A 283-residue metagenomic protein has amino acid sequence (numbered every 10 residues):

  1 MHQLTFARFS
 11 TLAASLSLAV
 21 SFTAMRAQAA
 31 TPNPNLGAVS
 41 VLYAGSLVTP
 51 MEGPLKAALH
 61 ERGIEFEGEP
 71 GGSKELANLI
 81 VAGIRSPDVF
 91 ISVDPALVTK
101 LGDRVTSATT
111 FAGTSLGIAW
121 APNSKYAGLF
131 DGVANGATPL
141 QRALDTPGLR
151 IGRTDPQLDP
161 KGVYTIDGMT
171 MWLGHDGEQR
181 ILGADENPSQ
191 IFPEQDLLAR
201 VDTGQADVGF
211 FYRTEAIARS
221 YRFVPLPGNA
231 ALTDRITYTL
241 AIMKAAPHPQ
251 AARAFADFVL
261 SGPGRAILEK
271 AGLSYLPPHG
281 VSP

Functional and structural regions predicted by a protein language model:
M1-F6: N-terminal secretory signal peptides that target proteins for export/translocation
S10-S21: Bacterial N-terminal signal peptides
Q28-G83, S92-P95, L101-T114, W120-P283: Exported/periplasmic ABC-transporter solute-binding proteins
R85-P87: Short acidic/histidine-rich motifs immediately flanking catalytic phosphotransfer sites in two-component signaling
